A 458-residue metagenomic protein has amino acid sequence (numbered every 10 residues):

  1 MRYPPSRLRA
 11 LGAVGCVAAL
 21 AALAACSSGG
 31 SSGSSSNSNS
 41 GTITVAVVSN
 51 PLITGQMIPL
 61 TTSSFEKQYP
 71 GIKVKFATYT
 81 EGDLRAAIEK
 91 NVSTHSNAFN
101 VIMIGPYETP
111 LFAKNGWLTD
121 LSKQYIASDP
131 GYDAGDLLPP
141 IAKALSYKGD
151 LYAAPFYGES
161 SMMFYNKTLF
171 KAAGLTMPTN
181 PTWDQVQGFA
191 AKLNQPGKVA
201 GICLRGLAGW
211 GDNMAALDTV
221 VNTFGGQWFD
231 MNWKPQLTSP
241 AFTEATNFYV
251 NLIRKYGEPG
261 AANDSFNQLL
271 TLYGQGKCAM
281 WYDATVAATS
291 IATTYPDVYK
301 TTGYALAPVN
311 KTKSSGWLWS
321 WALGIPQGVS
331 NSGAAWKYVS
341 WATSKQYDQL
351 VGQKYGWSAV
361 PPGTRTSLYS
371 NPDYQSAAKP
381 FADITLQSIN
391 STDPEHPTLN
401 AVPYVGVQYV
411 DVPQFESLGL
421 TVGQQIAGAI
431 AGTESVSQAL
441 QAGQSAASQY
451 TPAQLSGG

Functional and structural regions predicted by a protein language model:
R2, K171, T392-G458: Conserved C-terminal helix/tail region of periplasmic/extracytoplasmic solute-binding proteins
R2-W117, A127-D133, A262, K311 (+5 more regions): Conserved N-terminal structural module of periplasmic/extracytoplasmic solute-binding proteins
T78-I88, Y107, P181-G188, G260-G274: Short helix-initiation/N-cap motifs at beta->coil->alpha
P106-S160, N213-A216, G303-P308, L386-N390: Hinge/lid segment of periplasmic solute-binding proteins
T119-L137, T179, I202, G206-L207 (+6 more regions): Short, solvent-exposed loop/beta-turn-alpha elements that line the ligand-binding surface or hinge of extracytoplasmic
Y147-F156, S161, D184-P235, A241-F242 (+2 more regions): Extracytoplasmic/periplasmic solute-binding protein
F189-K192, N232-N263, G303, A307: Glycine-centered hinge/linker elements that transmit conformational signals in sensory and ligand-binding systems
A287-V298, K311-W321, I325-L420: C-terminal lobe and pocket-closing loops of periplasmic/extracytoplasmic Venus-flytrap solute-binding proteins
